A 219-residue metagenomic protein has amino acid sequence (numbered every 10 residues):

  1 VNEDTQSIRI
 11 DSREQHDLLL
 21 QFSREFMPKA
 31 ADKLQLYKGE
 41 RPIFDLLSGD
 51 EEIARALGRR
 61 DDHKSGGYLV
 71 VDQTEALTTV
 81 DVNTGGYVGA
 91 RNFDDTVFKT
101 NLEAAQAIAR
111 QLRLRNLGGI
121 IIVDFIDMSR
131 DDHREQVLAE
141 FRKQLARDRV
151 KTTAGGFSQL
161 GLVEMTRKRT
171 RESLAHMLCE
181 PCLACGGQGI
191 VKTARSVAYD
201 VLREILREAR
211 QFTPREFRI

Functional and structural regions predicted by a protein language model:
V1-I219: DE-rich acidic low-complexity regions and acidic surface loops
